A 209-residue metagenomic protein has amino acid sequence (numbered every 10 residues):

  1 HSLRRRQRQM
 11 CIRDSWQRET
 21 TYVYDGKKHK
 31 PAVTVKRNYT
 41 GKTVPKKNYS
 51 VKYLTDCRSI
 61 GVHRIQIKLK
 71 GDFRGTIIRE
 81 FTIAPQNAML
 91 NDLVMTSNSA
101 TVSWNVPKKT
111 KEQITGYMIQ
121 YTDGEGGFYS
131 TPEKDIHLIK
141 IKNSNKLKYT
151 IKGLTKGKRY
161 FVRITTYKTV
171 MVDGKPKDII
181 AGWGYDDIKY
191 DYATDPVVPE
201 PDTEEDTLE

Functional and structural regions predicted by a protein language model:
H1-D14: Single conserved hydrophobic/aromatic residue that forms the stacking wall/gate of nucleotide- or nucleobase-binding
A32-G41, N105-K111: Acidic, Ser/Thr
G41-G75, R79: Serine/threonine-rich, repeat-prone extracellular segments and beta-strand-based repeat modules of secreted/surface
K68-D72, P107, T165-T169: Beta-strand-rich extracellular modules
P85-Q113, K156, V172-D202: Pro/Thr/Ser/Gly-rich low-complexity, intrinsically disordered linker/stalk tracts
P107-K134: Solvent-exposed loop/turn segments flanking beta-strands in beta-repeat/beta-sandwich domains
H137, S144-T150: Short S/T/G- and acidic-enriched coil/turn segments that sit immediately N-terminal to beta-strands in beta-sandwich
I151-G174: Beta-strand-rich modules
